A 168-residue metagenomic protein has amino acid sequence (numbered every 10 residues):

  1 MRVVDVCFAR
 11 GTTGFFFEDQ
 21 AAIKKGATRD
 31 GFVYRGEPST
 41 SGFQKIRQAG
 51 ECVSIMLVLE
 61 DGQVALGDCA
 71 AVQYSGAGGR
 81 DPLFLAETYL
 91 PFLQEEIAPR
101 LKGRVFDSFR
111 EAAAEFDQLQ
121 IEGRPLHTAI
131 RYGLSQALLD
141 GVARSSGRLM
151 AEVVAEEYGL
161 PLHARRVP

Functional and structural regions predicted by a protein language model:
M1-M56: Short, Gly/Pro- and small/polar-rich lid/capping loops
A22, P82-A86, H163, P168: Short, charged/polar low-complexity linear motifs in solvent-exposed/disordered segments
P38-G42, C52-V53, Q136-A137, M150-E156: Short alpha-helical segments and helix-capping/turn motifs at coil-helix boundaries
I46-R47, V58, G159-L162: A general structural signal for short secondary-structure junctions and capping/turn motifs
A49, A71, R166-P168: Structural preference for beta-strand elements that scaffold enzyme active sites
G50, Q63-V64: Coil-to-beta-strand transition motifs
V58, V64-S146: Metal- or metallocofactor-binding catalytic centers and their adjacent structured scaffolds across diverse enzyme
D140-R144, R148-P168: Glycine-rich, mobile lid/loop segments that gate access to catalytic sites or pores
